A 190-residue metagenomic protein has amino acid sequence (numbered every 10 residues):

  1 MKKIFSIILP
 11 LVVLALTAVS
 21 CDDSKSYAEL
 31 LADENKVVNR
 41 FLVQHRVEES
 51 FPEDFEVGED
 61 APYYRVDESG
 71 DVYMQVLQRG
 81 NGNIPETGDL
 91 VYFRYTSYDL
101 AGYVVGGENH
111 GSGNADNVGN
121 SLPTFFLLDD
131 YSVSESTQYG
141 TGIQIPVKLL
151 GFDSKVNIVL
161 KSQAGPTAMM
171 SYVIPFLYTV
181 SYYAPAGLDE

Functional and structural regions predicted by a protein language model:
M1-L9: Bacterial N-terminal signal peptides that target proteins for export
F5, C21-E190: Cross-family detector of peptidyl-prolyl cis-trans isomerase
L11-A15: Alpha-helical transmembrane segments
L16-S20: C-terminal motif of bacterial Sec signal peptides marking the signal peptidase cleavage site
